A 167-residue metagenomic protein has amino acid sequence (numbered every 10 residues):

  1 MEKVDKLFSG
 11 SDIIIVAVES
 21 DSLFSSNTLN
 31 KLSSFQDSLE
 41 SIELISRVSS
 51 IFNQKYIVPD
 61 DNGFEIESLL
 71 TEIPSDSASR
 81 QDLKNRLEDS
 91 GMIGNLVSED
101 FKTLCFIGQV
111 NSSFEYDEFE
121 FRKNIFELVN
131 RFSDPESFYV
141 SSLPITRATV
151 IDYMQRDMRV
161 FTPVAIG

Functional and structural regions predicted by a protein language model:
M1-I57: Extracytoplasmic/periplasmic
K3, N62-G63, F101: Detector for glycine-centered tight turns/loop "hinges" at secondary-structure junctions
K6, N30, I73-G167: Extracytoplasmic
D12-S20, I66-T71, K102-S112: Short, hydrophobic beta-strand segments
S25-T28, I57-N62, A148-Y153: Short, solvent-exposed polar/charged micro-motifs at secondary-structure junctions
L32-F35, E65-S68, R156-R159: Short, hinge-like loop/turn segments at secondary-structure boundaries
S41-L44, F52, I57-F64, T71-S75 (+1 more regions): Peripheral, non-transmembrane regulatory/ligand-interaction domains of membrane transport proteins
S49-F52, E65-S68, Y116, S142: Secondary-structure junction/capping motif
